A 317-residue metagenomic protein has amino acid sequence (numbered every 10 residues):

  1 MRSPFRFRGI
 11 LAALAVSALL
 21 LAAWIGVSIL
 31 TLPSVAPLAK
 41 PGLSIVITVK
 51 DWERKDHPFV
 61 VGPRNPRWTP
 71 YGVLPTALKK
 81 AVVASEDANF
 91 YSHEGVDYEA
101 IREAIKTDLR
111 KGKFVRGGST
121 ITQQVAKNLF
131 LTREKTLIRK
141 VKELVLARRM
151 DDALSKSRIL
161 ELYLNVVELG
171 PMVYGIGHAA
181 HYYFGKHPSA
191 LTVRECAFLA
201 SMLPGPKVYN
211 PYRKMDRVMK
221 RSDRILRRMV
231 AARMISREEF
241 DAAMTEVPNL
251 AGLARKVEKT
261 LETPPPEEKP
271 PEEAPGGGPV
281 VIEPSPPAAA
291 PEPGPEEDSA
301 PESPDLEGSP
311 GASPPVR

Functional and structural regions predicted by a protein language model:
M1-R317: Juxtamembrane regions of bacterial inner-membrane/periplasmic proteins, predominantly the peptidoglycan biogenesis
